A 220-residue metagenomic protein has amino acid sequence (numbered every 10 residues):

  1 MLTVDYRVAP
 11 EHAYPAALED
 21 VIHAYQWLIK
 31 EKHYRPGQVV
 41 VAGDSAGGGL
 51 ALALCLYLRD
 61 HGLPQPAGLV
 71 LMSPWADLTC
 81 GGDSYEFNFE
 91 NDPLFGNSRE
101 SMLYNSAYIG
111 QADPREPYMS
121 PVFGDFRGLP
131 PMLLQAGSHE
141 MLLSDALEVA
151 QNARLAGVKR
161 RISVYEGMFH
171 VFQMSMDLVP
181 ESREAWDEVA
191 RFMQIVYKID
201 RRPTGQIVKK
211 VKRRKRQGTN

Functional and structural regions predicted by a protein language model:
M1-N220: Alpha/beta-hydrolase superfamily serine-hydrolase fold, recognizing
